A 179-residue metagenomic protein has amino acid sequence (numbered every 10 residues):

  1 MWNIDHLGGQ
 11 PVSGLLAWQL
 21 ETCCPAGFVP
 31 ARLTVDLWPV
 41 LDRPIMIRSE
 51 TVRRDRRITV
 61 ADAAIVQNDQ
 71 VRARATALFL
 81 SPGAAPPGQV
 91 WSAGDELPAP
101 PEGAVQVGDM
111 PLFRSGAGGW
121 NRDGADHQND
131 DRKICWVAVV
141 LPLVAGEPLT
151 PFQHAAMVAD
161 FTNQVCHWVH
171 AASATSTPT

Functional and structural regions predicted by a protein language model:
M1-T179: Terminal targeting signals and extreme-terminal segments of soluble enzymes
